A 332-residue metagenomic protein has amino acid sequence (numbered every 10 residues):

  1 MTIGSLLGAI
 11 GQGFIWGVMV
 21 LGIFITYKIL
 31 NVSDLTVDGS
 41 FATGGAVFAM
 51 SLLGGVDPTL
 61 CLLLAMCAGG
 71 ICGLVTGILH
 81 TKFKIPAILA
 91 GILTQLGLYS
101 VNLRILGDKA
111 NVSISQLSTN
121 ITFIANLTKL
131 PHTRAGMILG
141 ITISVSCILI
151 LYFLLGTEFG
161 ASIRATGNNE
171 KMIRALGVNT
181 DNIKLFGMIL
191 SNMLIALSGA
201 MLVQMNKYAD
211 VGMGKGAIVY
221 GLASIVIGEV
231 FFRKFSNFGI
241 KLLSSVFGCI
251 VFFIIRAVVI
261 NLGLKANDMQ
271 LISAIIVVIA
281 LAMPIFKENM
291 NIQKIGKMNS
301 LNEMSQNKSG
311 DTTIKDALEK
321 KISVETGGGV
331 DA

Functional and structural regions predicted by a protein language model:
M1-M19, G55-L60, A125-T128, T133 (+1 more regions): Membrane-interfacial amphipathic/re-entrant helices at transmembrane-helix boundaries
Q12, I88, G136-I141, K184 (+2 more regions): Loop-to-transmembrane alpha-helix initiation sites
Y27-K82, A125-N126, F235, N261: Membrane-embedded helix boundary and interhelical linker motif in transport proteins
V56-L96, V101, S144-V145, F247-G248 (+1 more regions): Alpha-helical transmembrane segments within multi-pass membrane transporters and channels
C72, T133-G214, I218: Helix-loop-helix "hairpin" substructures at the membrane interface of multi-pass membrane proteins
A87, G91, Q95-G156, F186 (+3 more regions): Transmembrane helix-bundle core of multi-pass membrane transporters and related energy-transducing complexes
N168-A175, N179-N182, I255-A332: Cytosolic-side transmembrane-helix boundaries in multi-pass membrane proteins
I195, G199-L271: Transmembrane alpha-helical segments in multi-pass inner-membrane proteins
